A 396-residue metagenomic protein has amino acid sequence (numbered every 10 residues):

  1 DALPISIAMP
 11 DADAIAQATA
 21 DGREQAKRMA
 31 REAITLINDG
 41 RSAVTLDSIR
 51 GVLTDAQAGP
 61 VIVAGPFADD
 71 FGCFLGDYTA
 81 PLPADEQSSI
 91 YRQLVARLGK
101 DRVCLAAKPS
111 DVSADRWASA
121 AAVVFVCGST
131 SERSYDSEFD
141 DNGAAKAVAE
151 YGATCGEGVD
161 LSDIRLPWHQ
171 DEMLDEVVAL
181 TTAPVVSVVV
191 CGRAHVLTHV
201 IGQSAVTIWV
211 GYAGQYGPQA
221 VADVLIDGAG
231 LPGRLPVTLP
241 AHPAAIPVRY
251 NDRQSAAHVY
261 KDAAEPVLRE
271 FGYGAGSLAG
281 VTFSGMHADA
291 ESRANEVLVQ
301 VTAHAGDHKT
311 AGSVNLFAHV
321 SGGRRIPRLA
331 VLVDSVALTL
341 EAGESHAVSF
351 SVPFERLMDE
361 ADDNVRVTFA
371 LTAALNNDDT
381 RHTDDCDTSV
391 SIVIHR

Functional and structural regions predicted by a protein language model:
A2, P10-A20, E24-R396: C-terminal non-catalytic regions of proteins with extracellular/luminal or membrane-system context
